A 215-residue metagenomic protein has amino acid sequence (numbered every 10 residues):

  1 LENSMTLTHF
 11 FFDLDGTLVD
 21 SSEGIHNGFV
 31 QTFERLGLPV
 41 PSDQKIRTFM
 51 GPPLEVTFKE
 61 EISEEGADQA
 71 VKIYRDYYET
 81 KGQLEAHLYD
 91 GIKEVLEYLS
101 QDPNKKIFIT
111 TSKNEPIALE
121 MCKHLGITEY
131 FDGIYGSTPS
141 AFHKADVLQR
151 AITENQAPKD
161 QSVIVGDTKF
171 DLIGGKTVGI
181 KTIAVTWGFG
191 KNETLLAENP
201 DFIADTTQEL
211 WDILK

Functional and structural regions predicted by a protein language model:
L1-S4: Short, Lys/Arg-enriched N-terminal segments with co-localized hydrophobic residues within the first ~10-30 amino acids
T6-E94: N-terminal helical cap/lid subdomain that shapes the substrate entry/recognition surface in HAD-like hydrolases
H9, K144-L172: Conserved Lys-Pro-Asp/Glu-containing loop-to-beta segment of HAD-superfamily phosphomonoesterases, centered on
F29, V95-C122, Y135: Substrate-recognition element of Asp-dependent hydrolases with the DxDx(T/V) motif
P39, I127-D132, P158: Conserved H-loop
K105-I107, K159, G179-T182: Short beta-strand/loop segments at the ligand-binding rim of alpha/beta enzyme cores
T128-F142: A short, structured active-site edge motif that brings together acidic residues
V163-F202: Acidic, Mg2+-coordinating phosphoryl-transfer loop and its flanking beta/alpha structural elements, shared across
